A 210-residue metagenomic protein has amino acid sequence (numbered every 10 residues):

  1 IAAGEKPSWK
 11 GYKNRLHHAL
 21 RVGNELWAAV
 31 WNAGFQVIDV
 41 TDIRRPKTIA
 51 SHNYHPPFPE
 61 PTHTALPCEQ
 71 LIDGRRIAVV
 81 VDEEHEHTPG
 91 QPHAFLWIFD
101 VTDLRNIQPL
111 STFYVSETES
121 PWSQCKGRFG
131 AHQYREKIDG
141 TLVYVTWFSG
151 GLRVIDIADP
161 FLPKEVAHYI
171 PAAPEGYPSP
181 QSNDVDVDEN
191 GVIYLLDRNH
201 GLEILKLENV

Functional and structural regions predicted by a protein language model:
I1-V210: Feature marking well-ordered beta-strand scaffolds used for ligand recognition
